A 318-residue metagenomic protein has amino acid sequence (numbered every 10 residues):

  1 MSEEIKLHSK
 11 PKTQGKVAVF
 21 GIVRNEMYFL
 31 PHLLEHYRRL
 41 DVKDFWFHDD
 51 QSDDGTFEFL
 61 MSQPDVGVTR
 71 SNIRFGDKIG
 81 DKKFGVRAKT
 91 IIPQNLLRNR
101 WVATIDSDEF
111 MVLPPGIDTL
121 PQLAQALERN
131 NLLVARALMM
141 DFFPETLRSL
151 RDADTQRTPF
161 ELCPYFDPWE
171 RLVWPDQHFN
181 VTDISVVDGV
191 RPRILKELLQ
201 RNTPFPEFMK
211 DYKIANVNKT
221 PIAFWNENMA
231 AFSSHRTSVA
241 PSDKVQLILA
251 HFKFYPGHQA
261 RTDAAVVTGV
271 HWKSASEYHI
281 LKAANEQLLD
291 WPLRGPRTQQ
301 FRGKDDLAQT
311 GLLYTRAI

Functional and structural regions predicted by a protein language model:
M1-E35: N-proximal low-complexity "stem/linker" segments adjacent to membrane-targeting elements
G21, H48-T56: Ser/Thr-glycine-rich phosphate-binding loops at phosphate-binding pockets of nucleotides, nucleotide cofactors
L30, F45, D53, M61 (+2 more regions): Structured catalytic core of nucleotide-sugar glycosyltransferases
E35-K43: Short, acidic, metal-binding catalytic loop of nucleotide-sugar glycosyltransferases
K43, R100, L133: Short acidic/polar active-site loop segments enriched in Thr and Asp
K43-Q51, N72-R74: Short beta-strand/loop segment that forms part of the nucleotide-sugar
F57-T104, V112-P115: Active-site-proximal specificity loops/subdomain of glycosyltransferases
G85-V86, L113-I318: Catalytic-site signature of metal-activated, phosphate-bearing donor transferases, centered on the GT-A/GT-A-like
